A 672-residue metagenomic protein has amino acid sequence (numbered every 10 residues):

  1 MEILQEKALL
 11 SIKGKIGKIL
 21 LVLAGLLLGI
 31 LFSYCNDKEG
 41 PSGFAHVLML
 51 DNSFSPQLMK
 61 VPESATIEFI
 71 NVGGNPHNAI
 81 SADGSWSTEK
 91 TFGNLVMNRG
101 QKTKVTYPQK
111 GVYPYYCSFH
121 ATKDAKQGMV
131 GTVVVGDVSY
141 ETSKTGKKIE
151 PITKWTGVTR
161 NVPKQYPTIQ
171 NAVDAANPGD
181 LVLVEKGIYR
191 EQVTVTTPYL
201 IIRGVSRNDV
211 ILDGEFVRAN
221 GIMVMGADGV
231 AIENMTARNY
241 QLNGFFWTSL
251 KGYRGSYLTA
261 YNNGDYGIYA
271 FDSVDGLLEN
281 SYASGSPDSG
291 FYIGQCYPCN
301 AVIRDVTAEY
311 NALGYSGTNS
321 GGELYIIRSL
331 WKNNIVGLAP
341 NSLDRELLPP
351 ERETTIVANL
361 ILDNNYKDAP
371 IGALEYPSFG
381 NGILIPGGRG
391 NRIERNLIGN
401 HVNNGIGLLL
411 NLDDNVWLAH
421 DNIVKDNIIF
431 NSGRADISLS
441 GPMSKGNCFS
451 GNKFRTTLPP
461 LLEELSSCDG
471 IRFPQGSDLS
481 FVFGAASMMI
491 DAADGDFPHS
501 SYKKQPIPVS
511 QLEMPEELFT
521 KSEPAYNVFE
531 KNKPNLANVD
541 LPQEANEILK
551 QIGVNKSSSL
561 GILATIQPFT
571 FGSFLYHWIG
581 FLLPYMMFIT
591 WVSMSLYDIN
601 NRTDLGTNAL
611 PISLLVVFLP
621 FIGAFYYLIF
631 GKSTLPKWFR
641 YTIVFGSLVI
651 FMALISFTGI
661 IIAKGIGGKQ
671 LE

Functional and structural regions predicted by a protein language model:
G40-T66: N-terminal edge beta-strand
H46, M97-K148: Extracellular/periplasmic metallocenter environments
V61, P151-R190: Acidic Gly/Asp/Thr-rich repetitive segments characteristic of extracellular carbohydrate-active and adhesion proteins
H77-D83, S87, L95-V96, N161-P167 (+2 more regions): Right-handed parallel beta-helix/beta-spiral solenoid domain characteristic of secreted/periplasmic
G93-N94, W417-H420, F430-S559: Acidic, glycine- and Ser/Thr-rich low-complexity intrinsically disordered tracts in extracellular/secreted proteins
Y189-V195, D213-M223, Q241-W247, G264-F271 (+9 more regions): Short glycine/acidic-rich loop motifs that flank beta-strands on beta-rich extracellular proteins
R203-D209, D228-N239, K251-Y266, V274-S289 (+7 more regions): Right-handed parallel beta-helix
Y585, W591, L610-F630: Hydrophobic, aromatic-rich membrane-embedded alpha-helical segments
